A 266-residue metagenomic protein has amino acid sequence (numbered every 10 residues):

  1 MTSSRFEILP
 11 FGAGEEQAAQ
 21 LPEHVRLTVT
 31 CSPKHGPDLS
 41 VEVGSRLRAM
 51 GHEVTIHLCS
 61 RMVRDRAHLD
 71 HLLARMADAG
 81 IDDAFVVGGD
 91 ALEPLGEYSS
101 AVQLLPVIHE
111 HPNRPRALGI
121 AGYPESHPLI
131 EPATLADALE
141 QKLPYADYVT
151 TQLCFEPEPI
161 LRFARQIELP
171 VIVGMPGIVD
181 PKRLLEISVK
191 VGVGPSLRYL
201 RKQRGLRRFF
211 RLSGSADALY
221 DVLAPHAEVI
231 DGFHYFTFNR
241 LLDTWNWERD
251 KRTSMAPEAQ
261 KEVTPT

Functional and structural regions predicted by a protein language model:
M1-D147, I230-D231: Active-site beta->alpha loop and helix N-cap motifs at the rims of alpha/beta catalytic domains
F6-G12, G89, E97-Y123, E168-V222 (+2 more regions): Active-site pocket-lining/capping segments in soluble small-molecule metabolic enzymes
V41-S45, L58, L69, A136 (+4 more regions): A structural signal for the main folded, soluble domain(s) of proteins
R66-R75, P132-L139, E158-R165, K182-L185 (+2 more regions): Catalytic cores of alpha/beta
L73-D78, L143-P144, A164-P170, R249-M255: Short, surface-exposed basic-aromatic patches at helix termini and helix-loop junctions that form
D147-P176: A contiguous pocket-lining binding segment that forms or flanks enzyme active sites
C154, T237-R240: Short, well-ordered beta-to-alpha junction loops that form the rim of enzyme active sites and present histidine/acidic
D231-T237: Conserved active-site loop/cleft motifs that coordinate metal ions or position small ligands
